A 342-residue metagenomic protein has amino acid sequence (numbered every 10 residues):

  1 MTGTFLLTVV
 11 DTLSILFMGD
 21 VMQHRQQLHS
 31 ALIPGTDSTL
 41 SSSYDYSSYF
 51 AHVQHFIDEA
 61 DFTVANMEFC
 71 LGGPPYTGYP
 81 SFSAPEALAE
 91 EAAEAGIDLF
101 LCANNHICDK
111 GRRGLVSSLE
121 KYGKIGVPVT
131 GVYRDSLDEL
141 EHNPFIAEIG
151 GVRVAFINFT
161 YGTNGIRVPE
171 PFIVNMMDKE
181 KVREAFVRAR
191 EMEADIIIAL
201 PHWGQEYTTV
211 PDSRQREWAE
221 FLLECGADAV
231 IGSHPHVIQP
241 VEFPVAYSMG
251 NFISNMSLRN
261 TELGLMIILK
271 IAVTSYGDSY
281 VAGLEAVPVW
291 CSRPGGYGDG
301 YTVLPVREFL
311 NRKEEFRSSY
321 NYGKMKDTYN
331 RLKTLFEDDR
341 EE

Functional and structural regions predicted by a protein language model:
T2-E342: Acidic, metal/ion-coordinating pockets
